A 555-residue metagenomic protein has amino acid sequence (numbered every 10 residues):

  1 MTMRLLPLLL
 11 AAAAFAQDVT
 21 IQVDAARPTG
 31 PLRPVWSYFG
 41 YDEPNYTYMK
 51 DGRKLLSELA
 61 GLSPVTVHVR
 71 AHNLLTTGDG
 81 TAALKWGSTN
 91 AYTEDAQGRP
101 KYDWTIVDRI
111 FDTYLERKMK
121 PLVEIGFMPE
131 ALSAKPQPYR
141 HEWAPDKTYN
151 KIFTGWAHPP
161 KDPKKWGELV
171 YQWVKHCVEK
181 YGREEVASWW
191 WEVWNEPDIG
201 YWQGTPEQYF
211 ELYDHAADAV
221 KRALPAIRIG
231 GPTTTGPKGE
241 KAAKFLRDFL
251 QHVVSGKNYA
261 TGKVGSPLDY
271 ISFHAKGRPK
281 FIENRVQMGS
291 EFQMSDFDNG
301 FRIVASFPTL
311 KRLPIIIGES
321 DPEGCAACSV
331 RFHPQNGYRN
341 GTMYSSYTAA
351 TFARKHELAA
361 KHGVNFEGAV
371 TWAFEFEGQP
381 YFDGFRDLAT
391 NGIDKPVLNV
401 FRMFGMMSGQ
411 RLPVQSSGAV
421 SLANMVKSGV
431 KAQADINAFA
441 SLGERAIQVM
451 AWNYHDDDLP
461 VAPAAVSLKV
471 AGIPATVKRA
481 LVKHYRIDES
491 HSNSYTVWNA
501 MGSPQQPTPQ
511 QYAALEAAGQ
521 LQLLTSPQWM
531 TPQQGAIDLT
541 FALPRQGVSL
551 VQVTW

Functional and structural regions predicted by a protein language model:
R4-A14: Sec-dependent N-terminal signal peptides
A16-W190, P206-P237, G262-P267, S306-K311 (+4 more regions): Non-catalytic accessory regions flanking glycosidase/transglycosidase catalytic cores in CAZymes
T81-A83, W202-Q203, F281-R285, A327-H333 (+1 more regions): Short acidic, glycine/proline-rich loop/turn micro-motifs
M128-E130, W194-I199, T234-G239, E319-A326 (+1 more regions): Short, internal active-site loops enriched in acidic
R140-D146, K241-S255, C328-S345, Y381-G392: Short, electropositive alpha-helical surface patch
K161, G204-Q208, P237-E240, N284-E291 (+2 more regions): Alpha-helix capping and helix-loop boundary segments enriched in small/acidic/polar residues
V170, A187-W189, V193-N195, I227 (+5 more regions): Aromatic- and acid-rich polysaccharide-binding/catalytic face of secreted or lumenal carbohydrate-active enzymes
K276-R331, T342, T351-R354, L358-A369 (+1 more regions): Glycoside hydrolase catalytic-domain groove-lining segments
